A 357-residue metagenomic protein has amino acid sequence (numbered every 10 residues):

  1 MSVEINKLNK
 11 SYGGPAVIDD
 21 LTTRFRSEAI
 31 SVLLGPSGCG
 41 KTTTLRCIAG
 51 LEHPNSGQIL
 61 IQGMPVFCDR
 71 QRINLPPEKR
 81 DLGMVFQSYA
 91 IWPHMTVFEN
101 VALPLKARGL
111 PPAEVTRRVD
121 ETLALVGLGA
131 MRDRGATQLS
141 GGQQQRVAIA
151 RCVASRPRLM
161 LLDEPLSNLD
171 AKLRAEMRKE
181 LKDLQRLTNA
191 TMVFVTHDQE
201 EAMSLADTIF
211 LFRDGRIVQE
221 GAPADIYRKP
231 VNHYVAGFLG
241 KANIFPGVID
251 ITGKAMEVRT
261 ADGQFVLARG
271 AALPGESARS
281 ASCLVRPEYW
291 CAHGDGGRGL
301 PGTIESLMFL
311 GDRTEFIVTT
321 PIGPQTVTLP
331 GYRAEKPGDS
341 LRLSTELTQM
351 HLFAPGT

Functional and structural regions predicted by a protein language model:
L21-V32: Pre-Walker A (P-loop) beta-loop-beta motif of ABC nucleotide-binding domains
L34-P36: The feature captures the beta-strand-to-loop junction immediately N-terminal to the Walker
A49: Helix-to-loop junction immediately C-terminal to a conserved catalytic motif
N55-Q58, D214, P246: Conserved coupling/switch loops of ABC nucleotide-binding domains, chiefly the family-specific signature
G57-D69: Conserved ABC transporter NBD signature motif
D81-G83, Q87, I91-Y234: ABC ATPase nucleotide-binding domains
R228, A255-M308, Y332-T357: Glycine/charge-rich catalytic "coupling/switch" loops of P-loop NTPases
